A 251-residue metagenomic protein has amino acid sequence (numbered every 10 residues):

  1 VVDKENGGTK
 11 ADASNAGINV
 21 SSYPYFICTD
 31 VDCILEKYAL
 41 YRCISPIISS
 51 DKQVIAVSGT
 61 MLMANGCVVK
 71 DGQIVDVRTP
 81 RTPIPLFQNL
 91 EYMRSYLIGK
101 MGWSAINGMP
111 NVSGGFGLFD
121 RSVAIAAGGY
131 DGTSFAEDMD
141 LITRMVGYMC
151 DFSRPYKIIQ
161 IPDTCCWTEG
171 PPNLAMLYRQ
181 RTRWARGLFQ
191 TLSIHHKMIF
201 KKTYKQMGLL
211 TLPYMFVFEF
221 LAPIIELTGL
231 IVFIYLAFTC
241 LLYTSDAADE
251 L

Functional and structural regions predicted by a protein language model:
D3, T9-A13, N19, Y23 (+5 more regions): Long helical/loop segments within the catalytic core of UDP-sugar-dependent glycosyltransferases, especially the large
F26: Short aromatic/hydrophobic "clamp" motif used to bind/position activated sugar donors
D30-I34: The conserved acidic donor/metal-binding loop of glycosyltransferases
V123-A126, S134-I159: A short, conserved alpha-helix in the catalytic core of glycosyltransferases
Y156-M176: Active-site donor/metal-binding and catalytic loop motifs of nucleotide-sugar-dependent glycosylation enzymes
A185-G208: C-terminal, non-catalytic tails of nucleotide-sugar-dependent glycosyltransferases
P223-L242: Juxtamembrane "helix exit" motif at the C-terminal ends of alpha-helical transmembrane segments in multi-pass membrane
Y243-L251: Single conserved hydrophobic/aromatic residue that forms the stacking wall/gate of nucleotide- or nucleobase-binding
